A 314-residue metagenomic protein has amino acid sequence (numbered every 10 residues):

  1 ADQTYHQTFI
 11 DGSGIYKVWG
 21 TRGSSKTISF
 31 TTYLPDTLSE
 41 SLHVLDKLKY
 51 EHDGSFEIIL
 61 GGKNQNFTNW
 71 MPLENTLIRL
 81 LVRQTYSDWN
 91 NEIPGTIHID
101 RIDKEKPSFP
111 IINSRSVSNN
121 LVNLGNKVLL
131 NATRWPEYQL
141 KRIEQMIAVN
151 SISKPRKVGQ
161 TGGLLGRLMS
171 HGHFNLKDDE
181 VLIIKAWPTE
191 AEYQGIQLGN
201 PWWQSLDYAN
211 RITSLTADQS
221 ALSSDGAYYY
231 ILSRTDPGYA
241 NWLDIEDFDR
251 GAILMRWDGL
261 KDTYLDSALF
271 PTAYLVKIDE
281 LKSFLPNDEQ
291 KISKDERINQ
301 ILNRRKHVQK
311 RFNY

Functional and structural regions predicted by a protein language model:
A1-Y314: A compositional/structural signature for long, glycine/proline-rich flexible linkers and loops on extracytoplasmic
